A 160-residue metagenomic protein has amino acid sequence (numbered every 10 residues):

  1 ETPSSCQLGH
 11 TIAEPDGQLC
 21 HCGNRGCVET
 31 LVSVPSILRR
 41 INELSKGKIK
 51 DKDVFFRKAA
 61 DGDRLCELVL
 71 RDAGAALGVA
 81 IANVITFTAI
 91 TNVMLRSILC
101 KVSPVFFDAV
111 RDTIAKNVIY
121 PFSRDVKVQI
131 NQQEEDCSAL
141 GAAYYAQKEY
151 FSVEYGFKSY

Functional and structural regions predicted by a protein language model:
Q7: Cys/His-clustered metal-coordination modules, chiefly Zn-binding fingers
T11-I12: Zn2+-dependent cytidine deaminase-like catalytic core
P15-L19, N24, V28-Y160: ATP-binding/phosphotransfer module of carbohydrate and carboxylate kinases, centering on a glycine-rich
